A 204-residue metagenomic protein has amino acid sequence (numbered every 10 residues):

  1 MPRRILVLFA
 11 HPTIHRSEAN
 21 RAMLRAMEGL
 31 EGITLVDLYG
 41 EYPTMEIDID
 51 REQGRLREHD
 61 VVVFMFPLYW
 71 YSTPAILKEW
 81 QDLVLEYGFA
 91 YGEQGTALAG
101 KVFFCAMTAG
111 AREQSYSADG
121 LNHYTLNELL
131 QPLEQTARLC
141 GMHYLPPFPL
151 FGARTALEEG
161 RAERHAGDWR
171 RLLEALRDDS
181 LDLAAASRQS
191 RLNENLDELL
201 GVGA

Functional and structural regions predicted by a protein language model:
M1-G32, V36: N-terminal beta1-alpha1 ligand-phosphate binding loop
L6-L8, T34-V36, V63, F104-A106 (+1 more regions): Hydrophobic/aromatic beta-strand patches that form the interior of the parallel beta-sheet core in alpha/beta enzyme
E18-A22, I47, A75-E79, G160: Generic recognition of short, well-ordered alpha-helical segments
E18-G29, T125-C140: Short, solvent-exposed amphipathic alpha-helices that sit in or adjacent to ligand/effector-binding or catalytic
E28, T136-A204: Glycine-rich phosphate/pyrophosphate-binding loop and the adjoining helix
I33-R57: N-terminal beta-loop-helix "entrance" segment that forms/cooperates in small-molecule cofactor or anionic ligand
R51-E134: Helix-loop-strand module that forms the ligand-binding subsite of alpha/beta enzymes
